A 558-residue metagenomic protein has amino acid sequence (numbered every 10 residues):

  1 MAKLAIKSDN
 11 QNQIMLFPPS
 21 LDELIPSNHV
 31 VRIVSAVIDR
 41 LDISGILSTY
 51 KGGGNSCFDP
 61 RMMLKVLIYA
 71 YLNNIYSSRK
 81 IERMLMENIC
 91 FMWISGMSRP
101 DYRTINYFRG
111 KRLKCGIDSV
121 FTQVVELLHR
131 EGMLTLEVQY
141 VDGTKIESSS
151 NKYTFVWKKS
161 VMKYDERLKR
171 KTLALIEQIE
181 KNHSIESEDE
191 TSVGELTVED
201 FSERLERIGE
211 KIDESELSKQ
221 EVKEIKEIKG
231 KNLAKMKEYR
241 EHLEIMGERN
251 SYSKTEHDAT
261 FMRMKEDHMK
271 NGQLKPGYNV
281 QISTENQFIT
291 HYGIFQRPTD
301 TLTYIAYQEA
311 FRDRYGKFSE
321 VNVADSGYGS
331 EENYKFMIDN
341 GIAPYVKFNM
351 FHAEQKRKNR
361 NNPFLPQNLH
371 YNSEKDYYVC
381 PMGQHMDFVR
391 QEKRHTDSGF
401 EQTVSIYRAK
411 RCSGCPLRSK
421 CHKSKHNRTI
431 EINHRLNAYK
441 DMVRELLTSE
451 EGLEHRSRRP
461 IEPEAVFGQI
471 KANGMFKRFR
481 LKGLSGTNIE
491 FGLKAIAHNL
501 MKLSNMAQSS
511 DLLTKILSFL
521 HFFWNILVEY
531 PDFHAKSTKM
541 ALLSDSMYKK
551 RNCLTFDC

Functional and structural regions predicted by a protein language model:
M1-R32: Hydrophobic alpha-helical membrane-insertion signals
A5, Y50-G54, E451-E454: A ubiquitous short alpha-helical element
S8, L67, N74-E87, S98-C558: Anion-binding and metal-coordination hotspots
M15-P19, S44-G53, M62-Y71, I89 (+1 more regions): Glycine-/proline-rich flexible loop or hinge segments
S20, N28-H29, D59, E256 (+1 more regions): Secondary-structure junction/capping motif
P26-I68, H434: Basic, short loop/linker segments at the boundary and entry of helix-turn-helix/winged-helix-like folds
R40-G45, N88, M92, N473: A short secondary-structure junction motif
S95: Conserved catalytic-core motifs characterized by acidic clusters
